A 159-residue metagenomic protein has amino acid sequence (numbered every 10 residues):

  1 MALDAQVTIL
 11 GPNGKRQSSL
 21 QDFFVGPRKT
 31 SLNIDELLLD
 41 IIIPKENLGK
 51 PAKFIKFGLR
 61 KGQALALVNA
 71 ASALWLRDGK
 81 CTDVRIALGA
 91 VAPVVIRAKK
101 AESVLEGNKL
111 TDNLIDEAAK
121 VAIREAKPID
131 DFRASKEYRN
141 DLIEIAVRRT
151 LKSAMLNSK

Functional and structural regions predicted by a protein language model:
M1-K159: C-terminal structural segment of proteins
